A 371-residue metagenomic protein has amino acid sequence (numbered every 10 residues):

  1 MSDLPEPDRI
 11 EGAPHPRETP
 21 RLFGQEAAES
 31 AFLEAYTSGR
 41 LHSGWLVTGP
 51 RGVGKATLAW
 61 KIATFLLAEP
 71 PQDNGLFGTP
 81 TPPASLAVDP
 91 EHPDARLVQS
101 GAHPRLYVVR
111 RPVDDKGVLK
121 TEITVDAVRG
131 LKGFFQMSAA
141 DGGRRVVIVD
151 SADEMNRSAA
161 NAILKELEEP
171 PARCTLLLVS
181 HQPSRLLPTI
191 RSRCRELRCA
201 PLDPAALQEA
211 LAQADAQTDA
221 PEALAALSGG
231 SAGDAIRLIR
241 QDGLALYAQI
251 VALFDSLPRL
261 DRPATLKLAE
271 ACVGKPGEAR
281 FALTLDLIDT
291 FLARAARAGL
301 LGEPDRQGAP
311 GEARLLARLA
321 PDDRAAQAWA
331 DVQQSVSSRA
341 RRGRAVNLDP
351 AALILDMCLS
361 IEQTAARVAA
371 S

Functional and structural regions predicted by a protein language model:
M1-F65, E69-L76, A84-A87, E91 (+4 more regions): Charged, glycine-rich active-site and insertion segments that engage polyanionic ligands
L22, G101-G143, S158: AAA+ P-loop NTPase catalytic core and its hallmark functional loops
A31-Y36, H92-L97, E122-V146, E154 (+1 more regions): Conserved alpha-helical scaffold flanking the Walker A/P-loop in AAA+ ATPase domains
T48, V149-D150: Residues at the beta-strand->loop junction immediately N-terminal to the Walker
Q136, N161-T175: Conserved catalytic/switch belt of AAA+ P-loop NTPases
D141-V146, P171-L177: Loop/turn-to-beta-strand initiation segments
S151-M155, L167, P183: Conserved Walker B
R157-S158, P188: Conserved D-loop-proximal element of ABC-family nucleotide-binding domains
